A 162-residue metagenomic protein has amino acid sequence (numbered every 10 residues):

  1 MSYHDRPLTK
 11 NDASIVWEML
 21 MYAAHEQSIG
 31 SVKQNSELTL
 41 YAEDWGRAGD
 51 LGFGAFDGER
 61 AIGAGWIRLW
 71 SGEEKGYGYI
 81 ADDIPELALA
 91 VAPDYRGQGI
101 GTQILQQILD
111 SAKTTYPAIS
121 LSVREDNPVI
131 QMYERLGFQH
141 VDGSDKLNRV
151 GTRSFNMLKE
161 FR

Functional and structural regions predicted by a protein language model:
S2-E18: A short beta-loop-alpha structural element at the N-terminal edge of CoA-dependent acyl/N-acetyltransferase catalytic
L8, L89-V91, V123: Hydrophobic adenine-recognition pocket in adenosine-nucleotide-binding enzymes
L20, I29-G58: Active-site rim helix/loop that mediates acceptor-substrate recognition in acyltransferases
G30, F56-A92, R96, L147-G151: Conserved acyl-donor/pantetheine-binding loop and adjacent beta-alpha core of acyl/acetyltransferases and related
G49-G54, A64, A88, S120 (+1 more regions): Short hydrophobic/aromatic beta-strand element in the GNAT-like acyltransferase core that lines or flanks the acyl-donor
A81-I84, V123-I130, L136, G143-R162: C-terminal "cap" of GNAT-fold acetyltransferases
V91, G97-D110, E134-R135: Conserved acetyl-CoA-binding loop-helix of GNAT-fold acetyltransferases
S111-R124: Conserved GNAT acetyl-CoA-binding A-motif
